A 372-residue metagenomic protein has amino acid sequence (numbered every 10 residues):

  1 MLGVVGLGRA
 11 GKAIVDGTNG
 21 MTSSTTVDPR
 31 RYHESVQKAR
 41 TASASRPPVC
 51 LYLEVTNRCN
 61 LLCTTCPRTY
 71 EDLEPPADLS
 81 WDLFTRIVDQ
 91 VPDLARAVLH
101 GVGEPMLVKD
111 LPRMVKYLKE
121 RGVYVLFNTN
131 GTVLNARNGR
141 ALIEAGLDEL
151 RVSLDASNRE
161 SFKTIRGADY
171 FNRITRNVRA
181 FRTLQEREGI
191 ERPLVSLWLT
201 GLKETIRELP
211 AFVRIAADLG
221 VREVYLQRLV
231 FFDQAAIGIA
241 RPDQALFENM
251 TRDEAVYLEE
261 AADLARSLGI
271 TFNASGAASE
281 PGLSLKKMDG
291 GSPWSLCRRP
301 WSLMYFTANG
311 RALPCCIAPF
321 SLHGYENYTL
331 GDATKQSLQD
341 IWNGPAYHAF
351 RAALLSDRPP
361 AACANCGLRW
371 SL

Functional and structural regions predicted by a protein language model:
V5, E54, H100, N128 (+2 more regions): Short hydrophobic segments within beta-strands
V5, G20-L73, V88-D89, A278 (+5 more regions): N-terminal pre-core extensions flanking Radical SAM catalytic domains
A10: Hydrophobic/small residue at the entry helix of a nucleotide-binding pocket
A13: Glycine-rich phosphate/diphosphate-binding loop of Rossmann-like nucleotide-binding domains
T22, T183-G189, E248-M288, I317-W370: C-terminal accessory region of radical SAM enzymes
T22-E149, E160, T164, N172-R173 (+4 more regions): Conserved alpha-helical substructure of the radical SAM core
P92-H100, Y124-L126, A145-L154, N172-L283 (+1 more regions): Conserved C-terminal portion of the radical SAM core fold that forms the substrate/S-adenosylmethionine-binding
